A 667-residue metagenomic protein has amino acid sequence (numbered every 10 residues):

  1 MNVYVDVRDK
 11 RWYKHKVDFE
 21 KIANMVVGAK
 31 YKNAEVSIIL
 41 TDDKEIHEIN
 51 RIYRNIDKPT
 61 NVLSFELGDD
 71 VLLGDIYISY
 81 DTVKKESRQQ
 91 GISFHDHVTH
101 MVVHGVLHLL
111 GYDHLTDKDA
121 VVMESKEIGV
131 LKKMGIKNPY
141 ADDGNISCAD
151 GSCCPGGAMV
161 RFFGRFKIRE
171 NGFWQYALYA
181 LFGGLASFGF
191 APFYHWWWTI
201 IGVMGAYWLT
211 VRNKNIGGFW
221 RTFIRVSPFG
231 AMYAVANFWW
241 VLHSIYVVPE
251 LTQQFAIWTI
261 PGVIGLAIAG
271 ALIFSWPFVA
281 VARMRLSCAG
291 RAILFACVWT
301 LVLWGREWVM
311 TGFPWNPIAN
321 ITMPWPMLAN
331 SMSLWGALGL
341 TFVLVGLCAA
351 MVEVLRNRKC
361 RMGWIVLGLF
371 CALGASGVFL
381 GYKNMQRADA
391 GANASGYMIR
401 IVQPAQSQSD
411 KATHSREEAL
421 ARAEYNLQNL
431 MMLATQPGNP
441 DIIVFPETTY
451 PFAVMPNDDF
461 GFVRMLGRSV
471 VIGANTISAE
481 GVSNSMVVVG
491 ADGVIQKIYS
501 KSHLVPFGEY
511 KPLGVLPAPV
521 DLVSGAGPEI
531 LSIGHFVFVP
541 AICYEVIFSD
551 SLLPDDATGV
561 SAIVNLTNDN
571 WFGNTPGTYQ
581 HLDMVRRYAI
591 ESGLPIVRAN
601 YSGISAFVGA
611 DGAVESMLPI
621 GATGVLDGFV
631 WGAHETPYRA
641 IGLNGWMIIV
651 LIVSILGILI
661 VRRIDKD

Functional and structural regions predicted by a protein language model:
M1-T99, L110-G157: An acidic/histidine-cluster motif and surrounding catalytic segment that typifies divalent-metal-assisted enzyme active
N61-L63, A319, V505-A518, G621-P637: A short, polar/charged loop-to-alpha-helix boundary motif
V103, L107-G111, W240, R306 (+2 more regions): Short active-site segment of divalent metal-dependent hydrolases/proteases that encodes the spacing between
V160-M385, N574, Y588, N600-S605 (+2 more regions): Membrane-embedded alpha-helical bundles of multi-pass enzymes that act on lipidic or dolichyl-linked glycan substrates
N171, C371-Q436, G573-H581, R586-A589 (+3 more regions): Non-cytosolic juxtamembrane linkers/loops that tether extracellular or periplasmic domains to nearby transmembrane
V241-G265, W304-W335, V482-L553, I641: Active-site catalytic loop in hydrolytic enzyme cores
G270, I442, T448-I472, S478 (+3 more regions): CN hydrolase (nitrilase-like) catalytic-core segments centered on the catalytic cysteine and neighboring Lys/Glu
L380-P506, I530-P540, Y544: Soluble catalytic regions of membrane-associated enzymes that act on cell-envelope and secretory-pathway components
